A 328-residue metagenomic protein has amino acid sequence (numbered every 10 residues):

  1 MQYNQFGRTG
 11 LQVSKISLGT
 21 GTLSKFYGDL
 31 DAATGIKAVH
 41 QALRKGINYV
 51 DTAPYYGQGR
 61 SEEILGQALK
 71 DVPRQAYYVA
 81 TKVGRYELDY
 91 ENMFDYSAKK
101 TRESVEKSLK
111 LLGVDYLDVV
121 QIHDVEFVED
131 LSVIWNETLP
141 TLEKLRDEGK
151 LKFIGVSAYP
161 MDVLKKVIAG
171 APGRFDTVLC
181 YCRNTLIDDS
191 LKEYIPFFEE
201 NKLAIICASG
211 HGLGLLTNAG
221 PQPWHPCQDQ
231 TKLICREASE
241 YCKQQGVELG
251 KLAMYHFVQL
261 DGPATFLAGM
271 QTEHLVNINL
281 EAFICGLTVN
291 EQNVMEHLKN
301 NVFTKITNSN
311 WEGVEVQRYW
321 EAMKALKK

Functional and structural regions predicted by a protein language model:
M1-Y77: N-terminal binding-site loop/beta-alpha segment at the start of enzyme catalytic domains that lines or forms
F6, L18, G35, V50 (+9 more regions): Conserved, mostly hydrophobic/aromatic
R8-Y27, A80-M93, V119-Q121, G214-L216: N-terminal small/glycine-rich loop or linker at the start of catalytic domains across soluble metabolic enzymes
L11-I16, G46-N48, P73-Y77, V114-D118 (+4 more regions): Short, well-ordered coil/turn segments that N-cap beta-strands
G21-A33, E87-R102, V128-L131: Active-site mouth loops of central-metabolism enzymes
D29-A42, S97-L112, P160-I168: Short, acidic/polar
L109-E129: Active-site groove signature of glycoside hydrolases
V125-I306, V316-K328: Beta/alpha (TIM)-barrel catalytic core signal, keyed to glycine-rich beta->alpha loops juxtaposed to Asp/Glu that bind
